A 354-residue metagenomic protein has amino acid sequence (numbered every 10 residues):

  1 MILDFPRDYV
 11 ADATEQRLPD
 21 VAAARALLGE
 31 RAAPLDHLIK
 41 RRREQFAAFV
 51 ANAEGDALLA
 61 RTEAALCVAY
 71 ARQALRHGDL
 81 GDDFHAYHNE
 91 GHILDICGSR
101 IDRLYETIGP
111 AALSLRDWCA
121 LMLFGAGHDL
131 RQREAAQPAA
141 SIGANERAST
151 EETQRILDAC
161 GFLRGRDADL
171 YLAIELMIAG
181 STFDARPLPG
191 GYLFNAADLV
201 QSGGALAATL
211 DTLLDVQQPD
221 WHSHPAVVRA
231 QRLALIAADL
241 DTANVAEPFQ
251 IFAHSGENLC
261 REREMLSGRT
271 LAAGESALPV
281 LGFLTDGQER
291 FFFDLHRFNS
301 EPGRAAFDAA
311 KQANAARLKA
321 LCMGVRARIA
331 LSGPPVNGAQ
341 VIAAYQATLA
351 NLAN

Functional and structural regions predicted by a protein language model:
I2-N52, S99-D117, G127, R131 (+2 more regions): Divalent metal-dependent phosphate-bond-processing catalytic cores, especially two-metal-ion Mg2+/Mn2+ enzymes that act
V50-E63: Low-complexity, highly charged intrinsically disordered N-terminal segments that act as targeting/localization
L66-A74, L121-G127, I174-T182, I236-L240: Short alpha-helical scaffolding segments that buttress acidic/His motifs in well-ordered protein cores
V68-C97, R131-Q137: Active-site flanking loop/helix segments enriched in acidic
G81-A120, T153: Alpha-helical phosphate/pyrophosphate-handling elements in metalloenzyme active cores
H88-N89, S114-L123, S141, N145 (+3 more regions): Secondary-structure capping and boundary motifs in well-ordered enzyme cores
I96-R103, I142-G161: An active-site-proximal "capping" alpha-helix that borders the catalytic cofactor pocket
I108-L123, C160-T182: Acidic/histidine metal-binding catalytic segments
